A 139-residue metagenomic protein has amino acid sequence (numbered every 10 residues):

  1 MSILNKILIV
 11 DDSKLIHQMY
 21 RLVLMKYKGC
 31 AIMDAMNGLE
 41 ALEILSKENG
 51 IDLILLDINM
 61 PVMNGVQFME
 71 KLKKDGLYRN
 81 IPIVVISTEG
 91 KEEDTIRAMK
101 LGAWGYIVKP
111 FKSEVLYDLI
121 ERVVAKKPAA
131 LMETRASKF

Functional and structural regions predicted by a protein language model:
K14-M33: Two-component/phosphorelay signaling modules centered on CheY-like receiver
D34-E43, N64-Q67: Helix N-cap/capping motif at the beta->alpha junctions
N49-L55: Active-site beta3 strand of CheY-like receiver
M60: Receiver (REC) domain active-site loop signature in two-component systems and cognate sites in sensor histidine kinases
F111-I120: C-terminal output helix
P128-F139: CheY-like receiver
